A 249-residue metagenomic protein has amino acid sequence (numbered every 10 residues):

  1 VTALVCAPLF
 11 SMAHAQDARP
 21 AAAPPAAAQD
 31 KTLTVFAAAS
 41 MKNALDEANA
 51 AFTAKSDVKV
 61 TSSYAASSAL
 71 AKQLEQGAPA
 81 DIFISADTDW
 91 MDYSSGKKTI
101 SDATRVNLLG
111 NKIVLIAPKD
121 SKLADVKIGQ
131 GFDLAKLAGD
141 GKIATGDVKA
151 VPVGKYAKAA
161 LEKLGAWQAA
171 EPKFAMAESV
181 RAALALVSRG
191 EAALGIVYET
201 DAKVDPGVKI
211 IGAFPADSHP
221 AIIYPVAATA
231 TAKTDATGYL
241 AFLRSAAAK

Functional and structural regions predicted by a protein language model:
V1-S11: Bacterial N-terminal signal peptides
Q16-A78, S85-T88, D92-K249: Exported/periplasmic ABC-transporter solute-binding proteins
